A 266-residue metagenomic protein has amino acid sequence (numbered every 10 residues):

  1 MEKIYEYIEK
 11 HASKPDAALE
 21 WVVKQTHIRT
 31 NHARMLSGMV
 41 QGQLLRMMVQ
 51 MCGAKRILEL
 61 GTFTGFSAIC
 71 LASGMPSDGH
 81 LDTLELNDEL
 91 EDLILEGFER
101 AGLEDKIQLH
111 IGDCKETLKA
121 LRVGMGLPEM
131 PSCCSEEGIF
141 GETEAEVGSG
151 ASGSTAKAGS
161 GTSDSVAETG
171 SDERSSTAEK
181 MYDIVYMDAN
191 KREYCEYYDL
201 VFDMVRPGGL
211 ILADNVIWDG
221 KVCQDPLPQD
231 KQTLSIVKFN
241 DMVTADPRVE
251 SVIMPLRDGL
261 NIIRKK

Functional and structural regions predicted by a protein language model:
M1-I184, K191-L212, V216-K266: A short alpha-helical cap/connector motif
